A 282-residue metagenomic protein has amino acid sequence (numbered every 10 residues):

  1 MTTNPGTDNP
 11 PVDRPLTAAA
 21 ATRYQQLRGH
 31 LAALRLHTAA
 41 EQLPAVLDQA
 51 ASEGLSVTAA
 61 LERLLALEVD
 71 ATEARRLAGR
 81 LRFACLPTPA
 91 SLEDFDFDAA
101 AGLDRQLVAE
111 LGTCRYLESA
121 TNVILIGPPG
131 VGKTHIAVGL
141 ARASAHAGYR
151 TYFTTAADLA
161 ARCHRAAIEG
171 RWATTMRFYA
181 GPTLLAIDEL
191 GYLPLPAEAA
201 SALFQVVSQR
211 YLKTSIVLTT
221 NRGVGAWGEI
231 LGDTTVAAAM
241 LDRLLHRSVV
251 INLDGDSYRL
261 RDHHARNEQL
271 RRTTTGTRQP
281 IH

Functional and structural regions predicted by a protein language model:
M1-G29, N267-H282: Intrinsically disordered, low-complexity and often Lys/Arg-enriched segments
Q25, G29-A32, E41-A45, A59-R63 (+9 more regions): Solvent-exposed alpha-helical segments within well-ordered globular domains of core cellular machineries
R28-T88: Interdomain "pre-motor" coupling segment immediately N-terminal to P-loop NTPase/helicase cores
L43, R150-T154, D158-G181, L190-H282: Replace "adjacent to P-loop NTPase cores in ATP/GTP-dependent enzymes" with "adjacent to NTP-binding cores
E62-R115, S119-N122, R261-L270: AAA+ P-loop ATPase motor domain of ring mechanoenzymes
L103-G181, I281: Conserved P-loop
L184: Walker B motif beta-strand of ABC-family P-loop ATPases
